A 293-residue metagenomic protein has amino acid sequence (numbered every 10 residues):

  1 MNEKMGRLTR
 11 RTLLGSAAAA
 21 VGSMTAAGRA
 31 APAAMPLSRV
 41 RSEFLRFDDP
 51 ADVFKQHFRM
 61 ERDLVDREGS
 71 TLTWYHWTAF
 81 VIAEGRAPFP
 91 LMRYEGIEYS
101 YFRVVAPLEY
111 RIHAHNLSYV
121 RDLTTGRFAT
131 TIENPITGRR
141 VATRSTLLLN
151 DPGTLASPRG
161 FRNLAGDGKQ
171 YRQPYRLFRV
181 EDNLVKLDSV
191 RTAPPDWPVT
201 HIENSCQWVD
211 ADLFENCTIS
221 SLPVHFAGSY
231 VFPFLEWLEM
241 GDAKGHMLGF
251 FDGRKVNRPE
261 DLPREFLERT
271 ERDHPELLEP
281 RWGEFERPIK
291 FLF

Functional and structural regions predicted by a protein language model:
N2-V21: N-terminal secretory signal peptides and thylakoid transit peptides that target proteins across membranes
R11-A17, A33, F285, F291: General helical structural elements
A19-R29: Short hydrophobic alpha-helical membrane-anchoring segments
A27-R59: C-terminal segment of N-terminal export signals and the immediately downstream linker at the start of the mature
R46, P50-P107, T130: Short, solvent-exposed loop/hinge segments that bridge or flank secondary-structure elements
G85-N216: Predominantly extracellular/secreted and cell-surface proteins with exposed, flexible low-complexity segments
D196-A243: Extended soluble regions of mature proteins
S229-F293: Edge beta-strand at a domain terminus
